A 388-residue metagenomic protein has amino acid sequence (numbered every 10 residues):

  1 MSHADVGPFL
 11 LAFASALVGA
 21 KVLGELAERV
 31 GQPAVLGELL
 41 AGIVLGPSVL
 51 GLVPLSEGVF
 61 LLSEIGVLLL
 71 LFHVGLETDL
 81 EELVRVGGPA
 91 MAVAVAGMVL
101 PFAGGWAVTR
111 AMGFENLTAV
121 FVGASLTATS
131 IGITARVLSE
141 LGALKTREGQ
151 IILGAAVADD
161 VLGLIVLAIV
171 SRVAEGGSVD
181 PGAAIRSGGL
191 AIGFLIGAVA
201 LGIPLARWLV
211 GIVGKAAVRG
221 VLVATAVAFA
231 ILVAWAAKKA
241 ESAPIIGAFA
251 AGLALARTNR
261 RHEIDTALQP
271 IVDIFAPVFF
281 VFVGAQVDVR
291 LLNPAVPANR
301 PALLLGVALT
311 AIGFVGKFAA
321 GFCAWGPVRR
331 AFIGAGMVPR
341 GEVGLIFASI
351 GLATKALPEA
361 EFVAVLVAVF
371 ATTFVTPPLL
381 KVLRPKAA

Functional and structural regions predicted by a protein language model:
M1-A388: Transmembrane helical cores of multi-pass secondary ion antiporters/exchangers
